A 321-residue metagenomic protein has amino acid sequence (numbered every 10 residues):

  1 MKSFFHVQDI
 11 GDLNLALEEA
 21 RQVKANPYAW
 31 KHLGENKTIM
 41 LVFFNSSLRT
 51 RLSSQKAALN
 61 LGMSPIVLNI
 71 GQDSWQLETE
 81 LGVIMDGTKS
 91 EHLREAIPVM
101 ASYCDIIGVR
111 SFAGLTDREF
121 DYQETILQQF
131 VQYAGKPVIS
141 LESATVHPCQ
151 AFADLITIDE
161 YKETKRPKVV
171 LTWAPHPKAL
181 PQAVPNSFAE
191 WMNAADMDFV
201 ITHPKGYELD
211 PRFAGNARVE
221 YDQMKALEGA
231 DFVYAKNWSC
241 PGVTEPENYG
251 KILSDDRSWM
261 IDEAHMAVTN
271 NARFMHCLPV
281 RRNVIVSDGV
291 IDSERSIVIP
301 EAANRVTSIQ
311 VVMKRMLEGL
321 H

Functional and structural regions predicted by a protein language model:
M1-L52, K56: Positively charged, low-complexity intrinsically disordered leader regions
L33-I39, R166-K168, N271: Phosphate-coordination loops involved in phosphoryl transfer and adenosine-cofactor binding
G34-M40, S47-D159, R281: Phosphate/diphosphate ligand-binding glycine-rich loop within oxidoreductases
F44-I66, D159-K236, P241-G242: Glycine-rich phosphate/diphosphate-binding loop of Rossmann-like nucleotide-binding domains
L61, Y133-A134, A195, G215 (+2 more regions): Short, structured coil segments at secondary-structure junctions
R212-G289, R295: Rossmann-like adenosine-cofactor binding region
D292-H321: C-terminal helix-to-coil terminal segments
